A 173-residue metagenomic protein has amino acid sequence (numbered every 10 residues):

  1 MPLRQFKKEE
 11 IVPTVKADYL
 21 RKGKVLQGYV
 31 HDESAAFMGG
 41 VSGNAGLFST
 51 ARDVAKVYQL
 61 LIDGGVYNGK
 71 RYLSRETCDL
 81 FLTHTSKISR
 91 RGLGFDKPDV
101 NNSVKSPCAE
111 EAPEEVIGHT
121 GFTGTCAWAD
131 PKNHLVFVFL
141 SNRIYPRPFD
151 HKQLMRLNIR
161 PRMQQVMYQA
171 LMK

Functional and structural regions predicted by a protein language model:
M1-E114: Short, surface-exposed loop or secondary-structure junction motifs that flank catalytic or metal-binding residues
G28, G121-G124: Glycine-centered small-residue hotspots that permit tight backbone geometry or close packing
G39, H119-G121: Short, glycine/acidic-rich beta->alpha junctions
A51-A55, P131-K132, L157, P161 (+1 more regions): A structural signal for well-ordered alpha-helical segments within the folded catalytic domains of diverse enzymes
D63, Y67, E76-T77, S86-K87 (+2 more regions): Short, gly/Ser/Thr-rich active-site loops of penicillin-recognizing serine hydrolases
V116, T123-V136: Short, surface-exposed beta-strand/loop micro-motifs that present aromatic residues
H134-N142, R147: Short, well-ordered beta-strand elements
